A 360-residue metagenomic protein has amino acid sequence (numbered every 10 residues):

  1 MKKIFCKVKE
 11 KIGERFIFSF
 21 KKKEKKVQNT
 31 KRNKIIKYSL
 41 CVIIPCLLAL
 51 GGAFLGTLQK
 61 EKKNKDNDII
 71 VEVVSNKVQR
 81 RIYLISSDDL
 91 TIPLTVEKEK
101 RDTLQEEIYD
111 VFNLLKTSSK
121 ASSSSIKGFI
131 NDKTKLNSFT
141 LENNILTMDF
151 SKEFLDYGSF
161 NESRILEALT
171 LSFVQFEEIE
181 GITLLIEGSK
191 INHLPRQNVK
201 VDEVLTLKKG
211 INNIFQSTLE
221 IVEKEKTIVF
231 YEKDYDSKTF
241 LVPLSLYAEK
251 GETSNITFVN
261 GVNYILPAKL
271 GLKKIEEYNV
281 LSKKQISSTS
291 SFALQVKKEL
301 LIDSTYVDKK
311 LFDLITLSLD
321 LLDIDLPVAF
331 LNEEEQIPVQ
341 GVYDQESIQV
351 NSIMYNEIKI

Functional and structural regions predicted by a protein language model:
K2-I360: Bimodal "functional hotspot" detector
